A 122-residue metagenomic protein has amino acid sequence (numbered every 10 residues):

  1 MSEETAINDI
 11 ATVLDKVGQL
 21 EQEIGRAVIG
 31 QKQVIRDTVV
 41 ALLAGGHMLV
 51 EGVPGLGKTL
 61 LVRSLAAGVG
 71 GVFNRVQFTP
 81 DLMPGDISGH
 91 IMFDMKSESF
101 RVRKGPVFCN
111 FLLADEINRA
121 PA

Functional and structural regions predicted by a protein language model:
M1-I7: Interdomain "pre-motor" coupling segment immediately N-terminal to P-loop NTPase/helicase cores
I10-L56: Pre-Walker A (pre-P-loop) alpha-helix and adjacent loop at the N terminus of AAA/AAA+ ATPase modules, a conserved
V39-T79: Walker A/P-loop
E51-P54, R75-Q77, M95-K104, A120: Conserved Walker
N74, M83, L113: Conserved Rossmann-like nucleotide-binding pocket used by diverse enzymes that bind dinucleotide cofactors
P80-N110: Short glycine-rich substrate-engagement loop in P-loop NTPases that contacts/grips substrate
F108-A122: Conserved AAA+/SF3 P-loop NTPase catalytic/coupling segment centered on the Walker-B
